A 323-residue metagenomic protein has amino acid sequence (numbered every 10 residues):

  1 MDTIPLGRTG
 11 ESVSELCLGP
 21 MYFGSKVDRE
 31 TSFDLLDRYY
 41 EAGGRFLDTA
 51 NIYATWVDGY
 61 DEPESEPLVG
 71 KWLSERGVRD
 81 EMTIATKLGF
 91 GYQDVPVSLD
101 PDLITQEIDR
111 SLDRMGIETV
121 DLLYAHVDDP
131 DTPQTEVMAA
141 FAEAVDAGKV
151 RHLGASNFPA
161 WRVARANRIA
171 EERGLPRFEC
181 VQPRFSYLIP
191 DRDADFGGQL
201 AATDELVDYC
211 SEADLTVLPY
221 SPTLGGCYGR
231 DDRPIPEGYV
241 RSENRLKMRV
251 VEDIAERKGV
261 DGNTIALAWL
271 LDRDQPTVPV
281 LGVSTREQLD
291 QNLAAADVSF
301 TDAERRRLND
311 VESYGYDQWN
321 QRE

Functional and structural regions predicted by a protein language model:
M1-D80, D146: N-terminal binding-site loop/beta-alpha segment at the start of enzyme catalytic domains that lines or forms
G7-K26, T83-V95, T119, Y124 (+1 more regions): N-terminal small/glycine-rich loop or linker at the start of catalytic domains across soluble metabolic enzymes
S14-L18, L47-T49, M82-T86, V120-A125 (+4 more regions): Hydrophobic faces of well-ordered beta-strands that scaffold small-molecule active sites in alpha/beta enzyme cores
G24-E30, Y53-E64, G91-D94, D128-P133 (+2 more regions): Acidic-and-aromatic substrate-binding clefts and catalytic sites of carbohydrate-active enzymes
D28-Y39, L99-M115, A164-R168: Short, acidic/polar
S32, S65, I104-I108, Q134-V137 (+2 more regions): Aromatic/hydrophobic pocket-lining residues that form the small-molecule binding cavity in soluble enzyme cores
L112-P133: Active-site groove signature of glycoside hydrolases
T132-G315, R322: Beta/alpha (TIM)-barrel catalytic core signal, keyed to glycine-rich beta->alpha loops juxtaposed to Asp/Glu that bind
